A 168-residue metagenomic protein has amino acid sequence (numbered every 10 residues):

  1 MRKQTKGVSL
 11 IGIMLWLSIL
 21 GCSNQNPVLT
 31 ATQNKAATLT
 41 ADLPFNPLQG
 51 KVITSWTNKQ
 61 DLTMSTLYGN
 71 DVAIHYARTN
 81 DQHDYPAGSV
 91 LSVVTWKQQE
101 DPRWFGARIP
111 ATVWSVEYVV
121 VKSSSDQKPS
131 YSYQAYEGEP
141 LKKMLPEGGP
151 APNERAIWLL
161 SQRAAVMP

Functional and structural regions predicted by a protein language model:
R2-L10: Bacterial N-terminal signal peptides that target proteins for export
S18-G21: C-terminal motif of bacterial Sec signal peptides marking the signal peptidase cleavage site
S23-N26: Bacterial signal peptide processing site
L29-P150: Extracytoplasmic c-type cytochrome modules immediately beyond a signal peptide or single-pass transmembrane anchor
Y118, E154-M167: The canonical Cys-X-X-Cys-His
